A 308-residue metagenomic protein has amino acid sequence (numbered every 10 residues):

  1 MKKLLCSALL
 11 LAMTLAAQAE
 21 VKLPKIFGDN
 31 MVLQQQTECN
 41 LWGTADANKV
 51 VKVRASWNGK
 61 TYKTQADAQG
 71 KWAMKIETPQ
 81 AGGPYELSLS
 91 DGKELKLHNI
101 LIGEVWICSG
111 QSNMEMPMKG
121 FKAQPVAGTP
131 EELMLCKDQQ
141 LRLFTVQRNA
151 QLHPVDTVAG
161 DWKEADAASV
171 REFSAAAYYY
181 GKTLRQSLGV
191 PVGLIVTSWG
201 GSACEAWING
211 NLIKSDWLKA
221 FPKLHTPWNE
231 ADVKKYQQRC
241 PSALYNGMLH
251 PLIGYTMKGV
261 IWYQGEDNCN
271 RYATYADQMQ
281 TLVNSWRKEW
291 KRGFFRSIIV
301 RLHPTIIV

Functional and structural regions predicted by a protein language model:
M1-L4: Positively charged n-region of N-terminal signal peptides that target proteins for export
A8-L9, Q35: A ubiquitous, low-specificity "background" feature that marks scattered single residues across proteins without
L10-Q18: Hydrophobic h-region of N-terminal signal peptides that target proteins for export in Gram-negative bacteria
E20-V308: Cell-envelope and extracellular/periplasmic
